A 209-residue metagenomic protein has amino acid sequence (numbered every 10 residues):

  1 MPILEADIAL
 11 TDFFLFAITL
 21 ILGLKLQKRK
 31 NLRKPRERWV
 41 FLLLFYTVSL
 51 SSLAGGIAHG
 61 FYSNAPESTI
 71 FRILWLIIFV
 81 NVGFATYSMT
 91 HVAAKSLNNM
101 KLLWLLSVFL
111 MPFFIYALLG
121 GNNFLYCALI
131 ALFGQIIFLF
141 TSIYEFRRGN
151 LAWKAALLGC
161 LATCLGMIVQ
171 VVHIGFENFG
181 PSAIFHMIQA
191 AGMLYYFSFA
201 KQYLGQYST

Functional and structural regions predicted by a protein language model:
M1-T47, G56-T209: Polytopic alpha-helical membrane-helix bundles and their juxtamembrane interface segments in multi-pass membrane
L53: Conserved phosphate-interacting/catalytic interface
